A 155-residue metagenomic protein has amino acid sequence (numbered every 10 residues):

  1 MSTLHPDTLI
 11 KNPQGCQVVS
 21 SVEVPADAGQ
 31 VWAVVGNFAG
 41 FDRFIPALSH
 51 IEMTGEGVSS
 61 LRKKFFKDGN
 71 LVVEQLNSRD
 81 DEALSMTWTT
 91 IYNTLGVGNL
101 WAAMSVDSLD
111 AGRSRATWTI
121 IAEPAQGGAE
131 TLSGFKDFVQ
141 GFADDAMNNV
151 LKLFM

Functional and structural regions predicted by a protein language model:
M1-E56: Hydrophobic ligand-binding cavity/cleft-lining segments
T3-L4, G55-K63, D81-T89: Short, hydrophobic/aromatic-rich segments at coil-to-beta transitions
K11-P13, A39-I45, K63-D68, N93-V97: Short, solvent-exposed secondary-structure boundary motifs
P13-Q17, G57-S59, G69, D81 (+1 more regions): Short, solvent-exposed coil/turn segments
Q30-V35, F41, R62, L76 (+3 more regions): Hydrophobic pocket/interface hotspot
A33-R43, D81, D144, N148 (+1 more regions): Short, intrinsically disordered, mixed-charge
F66-R115, I121-Q126, L153: Hydrophobic-ligand binding "helix-grip"
R115, I121-M155: A conserved amphipathic terminal alpha-helix motif
